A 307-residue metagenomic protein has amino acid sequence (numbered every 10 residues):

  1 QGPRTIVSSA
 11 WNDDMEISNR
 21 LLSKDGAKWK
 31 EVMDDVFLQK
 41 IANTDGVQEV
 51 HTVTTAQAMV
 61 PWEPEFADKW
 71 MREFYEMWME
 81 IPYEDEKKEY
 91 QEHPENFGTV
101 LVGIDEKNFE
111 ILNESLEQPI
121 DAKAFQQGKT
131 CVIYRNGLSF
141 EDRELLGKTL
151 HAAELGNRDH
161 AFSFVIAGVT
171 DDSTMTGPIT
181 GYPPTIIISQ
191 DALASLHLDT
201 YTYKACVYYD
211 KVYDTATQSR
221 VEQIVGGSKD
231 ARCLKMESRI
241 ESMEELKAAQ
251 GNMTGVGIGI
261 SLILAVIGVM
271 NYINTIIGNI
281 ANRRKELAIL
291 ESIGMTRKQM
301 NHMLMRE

Functional and structural regions predicted by a protein language model:
G2-I260: Basic-flanked hydrophobic alpha-helices used for secretion and membrane insertion
T200, V207, I258-I263, G294-L304: Hydrophobic alpha-helical transmembrane segments
T254-N274: Alpha-helical transmembrane segments of integral membrane proteins
G268-E307: Interfacial "coupling" helices/loops that link adjacent transmembrane helices in transporter permeases
